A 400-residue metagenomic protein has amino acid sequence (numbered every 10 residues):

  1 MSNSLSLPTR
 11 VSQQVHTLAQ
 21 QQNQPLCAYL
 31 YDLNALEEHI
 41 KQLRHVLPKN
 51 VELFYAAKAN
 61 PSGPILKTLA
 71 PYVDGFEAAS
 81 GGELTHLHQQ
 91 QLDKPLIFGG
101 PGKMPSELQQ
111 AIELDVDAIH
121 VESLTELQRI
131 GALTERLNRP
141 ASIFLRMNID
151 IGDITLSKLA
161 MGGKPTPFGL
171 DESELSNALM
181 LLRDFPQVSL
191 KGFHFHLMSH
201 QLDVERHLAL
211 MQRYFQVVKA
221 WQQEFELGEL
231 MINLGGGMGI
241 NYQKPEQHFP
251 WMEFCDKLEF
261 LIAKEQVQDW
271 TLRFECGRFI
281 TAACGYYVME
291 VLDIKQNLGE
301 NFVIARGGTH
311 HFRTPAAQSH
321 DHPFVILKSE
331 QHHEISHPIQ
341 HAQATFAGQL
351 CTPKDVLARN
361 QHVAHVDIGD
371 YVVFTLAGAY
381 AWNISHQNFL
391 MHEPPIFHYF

Functional and structural regions predicted by a protein language model:
M1-A141, F185, S189, Q223 (+1 more regions): A charged N-terminal "starter" segment
D32-A35, H39, L43, P61-I65 (+18 more regions): General structural feature for long, well-ordered alpha-helical segments within catalytic domains of soluble enzymes
N34, A56-S62, A79-G82, P101-K103 (+9 more regions): Active-site beta-loop-alpha junctions enriched in small/polar residues
E52-F54, G75, P95-I97, A118 (+7 more regions): Structural preference for beta-strand elements that scaffold enzyme active sites
K67-T68, Q89-Q90, A132, E246 (+3 more regions): Short amphipathic alpha-helical segments
Q89-Q91, E113, E135-N138, K158-A160 (+6 more regions): Solvent-exposed alpha-helices and their adjacent loops that cap or buttress functional pockets in soluble metabolic
D150-D293, V363, F389-H392: Active-site loop/helix belt of alpha/beta enzymes
Q268-F400: Charged (often Lys/Glu-rich) extended helix/loop segments that serve as interaction or gating elements
